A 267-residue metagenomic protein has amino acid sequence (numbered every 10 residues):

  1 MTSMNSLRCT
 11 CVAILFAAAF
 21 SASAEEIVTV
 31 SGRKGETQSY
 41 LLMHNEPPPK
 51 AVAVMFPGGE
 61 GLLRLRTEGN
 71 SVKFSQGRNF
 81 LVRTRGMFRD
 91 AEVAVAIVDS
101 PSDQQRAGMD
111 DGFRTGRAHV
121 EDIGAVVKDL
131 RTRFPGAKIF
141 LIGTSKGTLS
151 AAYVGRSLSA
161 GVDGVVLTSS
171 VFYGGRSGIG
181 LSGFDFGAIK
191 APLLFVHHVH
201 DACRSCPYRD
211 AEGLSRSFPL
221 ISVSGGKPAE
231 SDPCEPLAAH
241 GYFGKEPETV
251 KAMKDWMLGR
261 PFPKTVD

Functional and structural regions predicted by a protein language model:
M1-C11: Bacterial N-terminal signal peptides that target proteins for export
A24-P48: N-terminal cap/lid segment of alpha/beta-hydrolase-fold proteins
E46-M87: Short, surface-exposed "cap/lid" segments of acyl-processing enzymes
N79-F80, T84, R106-F134: Alpha/beta-hydrolase active-site loop
F80, R85-R106: Conserved alpha/beta-hydrolase
K128-I189: Primarily recognizes the serine-hydrolase "nucleophile elbow" in alpha/beta-hydrolase and SGNH/GDSL folds
G164-G225: The feature captures the conserved acid-bearing segment of alpha/beta-hydrolase catalytic domains
F218-D267: C-terminal catalytic histidine-bearing segment of alpha/beta-hydrolase fold enzymes
